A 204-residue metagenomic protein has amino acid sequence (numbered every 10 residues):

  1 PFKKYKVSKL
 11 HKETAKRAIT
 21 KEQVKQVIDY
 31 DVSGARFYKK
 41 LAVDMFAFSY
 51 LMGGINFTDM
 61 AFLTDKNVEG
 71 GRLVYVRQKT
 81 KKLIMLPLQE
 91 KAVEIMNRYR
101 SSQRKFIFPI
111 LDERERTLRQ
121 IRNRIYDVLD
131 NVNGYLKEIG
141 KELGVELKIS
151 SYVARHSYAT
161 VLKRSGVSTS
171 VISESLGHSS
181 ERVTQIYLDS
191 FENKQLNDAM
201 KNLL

Functional and structural regions predicted by a protein language model:
K3-K4, F62-R98, E113: Conserved tyrosine-mediated DNA breakage-rejoining catalytic core shared by Y-recombinases
Y5-K40: Long, amphipathic, Lys/Arg-enriched alpha-helical "connector/arm" segment
A18, R77-K81, E113, L176-K201: Catalytic-site neighborhood detector that most strongly recognizes the C-terminal catalytic loop/helix of tyrosine
V24-K25, Q89-E146: Active-site/catalytic core of tyrosine-dependent DNA strand-transfer enzymes
D29-F37, N133-E174: Short, basic (Lys/Arg/His-rich) helix/loop patches that form interaction surfaces in the mid-to-C-terminal regions
V43-N56, V161: Short pre-functional
K66-R72, E146-L147, V167-I186: Short, polar N-cap/turn motifs at the start of nucleic acid-interacting alpha helices
P87-E90, E94, R98-Y99, D189-L204: DNA/chromatin major-groove-contacting recognition/catalytic segments
